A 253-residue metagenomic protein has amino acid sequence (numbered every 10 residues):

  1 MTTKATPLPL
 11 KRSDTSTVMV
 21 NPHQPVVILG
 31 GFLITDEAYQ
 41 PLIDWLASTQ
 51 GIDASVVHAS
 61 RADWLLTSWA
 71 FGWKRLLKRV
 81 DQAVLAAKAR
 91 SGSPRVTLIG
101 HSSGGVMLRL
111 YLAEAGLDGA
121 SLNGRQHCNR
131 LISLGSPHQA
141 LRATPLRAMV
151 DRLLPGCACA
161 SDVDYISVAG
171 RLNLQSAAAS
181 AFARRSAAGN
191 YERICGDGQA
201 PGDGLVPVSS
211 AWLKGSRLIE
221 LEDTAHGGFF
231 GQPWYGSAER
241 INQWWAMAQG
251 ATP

Functional and structural regions predicted by a protein language model:
T2-P253: Lipid deacylating catalytic domains
